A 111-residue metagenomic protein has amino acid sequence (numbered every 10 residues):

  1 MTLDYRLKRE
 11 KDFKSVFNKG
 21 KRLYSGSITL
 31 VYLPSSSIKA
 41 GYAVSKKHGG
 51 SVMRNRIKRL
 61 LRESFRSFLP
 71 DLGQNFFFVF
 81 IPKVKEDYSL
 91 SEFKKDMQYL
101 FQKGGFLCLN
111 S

Functional and structural regions predicted by a protein language model:
M1-S111: Positively charged, solvent-exposed patches that mediate nucleic-acid binding
